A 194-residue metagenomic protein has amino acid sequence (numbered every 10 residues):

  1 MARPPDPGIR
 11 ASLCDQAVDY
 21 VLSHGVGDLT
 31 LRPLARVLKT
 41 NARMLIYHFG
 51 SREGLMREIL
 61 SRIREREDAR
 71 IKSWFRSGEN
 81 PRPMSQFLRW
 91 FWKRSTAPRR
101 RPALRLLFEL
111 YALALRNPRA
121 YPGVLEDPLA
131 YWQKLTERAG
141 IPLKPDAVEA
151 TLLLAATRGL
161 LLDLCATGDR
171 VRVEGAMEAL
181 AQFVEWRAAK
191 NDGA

Functional and structural regions predicted by a protein language model:
M1-G8, N191-A194: N-terminal intrinsically disordered/low-complexity leader segments
S12, Q16, Y20-G54, E58: Helix-turn-helix
S12, Q16-H24, R70-W74, L106 (+2 more regions): Solvent-exposed, amphipathic alpha-helical segments
E58, I71-L104, E149-L153: Hydrophobic alpha-helical connector segments
S61-E67: Short, basic, alpha-helical segments at the C-terminal edge of helix-turn-helix-like DNA-binding modules
M84-Q86, P98-R119, L125-E126: Amphipathic alpha-helical segments used for helix-helix packing
A103-Y111, K144-A166, E174-F183: Hydrophobic alpha-helical segments that form the core of small-molecule binding pockets and/or dimer interfaces
A114-P118, E126-L153, E185-G193: Hydrophobic alpha-helical bundle segments that form small-molecule/ligand-binding pockets
